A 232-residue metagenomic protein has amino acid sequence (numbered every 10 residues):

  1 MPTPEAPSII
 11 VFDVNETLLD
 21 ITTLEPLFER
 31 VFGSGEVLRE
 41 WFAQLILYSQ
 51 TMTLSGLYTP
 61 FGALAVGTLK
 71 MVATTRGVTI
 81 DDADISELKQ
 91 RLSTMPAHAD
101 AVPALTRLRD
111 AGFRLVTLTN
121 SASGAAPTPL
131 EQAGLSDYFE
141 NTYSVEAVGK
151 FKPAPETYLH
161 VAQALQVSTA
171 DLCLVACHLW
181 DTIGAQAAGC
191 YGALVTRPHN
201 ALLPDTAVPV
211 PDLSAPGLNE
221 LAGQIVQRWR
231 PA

Functional and structural regions predicted by a protein language model:
P2-I46: Active-site neighborhood of HAD-like aspartate-dependent phosphohydrolases
P2-P7, T106-R109, L118, A122-S123 (+1 more regions): Asp-based, Mg2+/Mn2+-dependent phosphohydrolase catalytic module
E25, L38, F42, G62-K70 (+1 more regions): An amphipathic alpha-helix signature
S34-E40, R76-S86, T169-A170: Short, surface-exposed acidic
S49-E87: A metal-dependent, Asp-based hydrolase signature
E87-S93: Surface-exposed cleft-lining segments at the edges of enzyme active sites
M95-H98: Conserved beta-strand/loop elements of the cytosolic catalytic core of P-type E1-E2 ATPases, chiefly in the P-domain
D100-G112: Catalytic-core regions built around general acid/base machinery
